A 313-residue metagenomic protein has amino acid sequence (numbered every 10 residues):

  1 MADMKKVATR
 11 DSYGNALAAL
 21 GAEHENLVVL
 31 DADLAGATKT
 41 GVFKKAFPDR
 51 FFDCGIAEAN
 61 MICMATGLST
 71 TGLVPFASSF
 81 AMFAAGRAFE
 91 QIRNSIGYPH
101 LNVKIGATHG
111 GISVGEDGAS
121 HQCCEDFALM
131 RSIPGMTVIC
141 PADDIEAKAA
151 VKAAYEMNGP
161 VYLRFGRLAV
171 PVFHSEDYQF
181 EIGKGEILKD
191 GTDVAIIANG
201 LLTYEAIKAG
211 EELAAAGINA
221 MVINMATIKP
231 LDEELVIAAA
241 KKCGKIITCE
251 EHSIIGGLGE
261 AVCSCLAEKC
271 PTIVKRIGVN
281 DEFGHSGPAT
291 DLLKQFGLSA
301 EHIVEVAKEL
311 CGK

Functional and structural regions predicted by a protein language model:
M1-R164, A169, H302: Thiamine diphosphate
R10-D11, E23-N26, L34-G41, K45 (+2 more regions): Thiamine diphosphate
